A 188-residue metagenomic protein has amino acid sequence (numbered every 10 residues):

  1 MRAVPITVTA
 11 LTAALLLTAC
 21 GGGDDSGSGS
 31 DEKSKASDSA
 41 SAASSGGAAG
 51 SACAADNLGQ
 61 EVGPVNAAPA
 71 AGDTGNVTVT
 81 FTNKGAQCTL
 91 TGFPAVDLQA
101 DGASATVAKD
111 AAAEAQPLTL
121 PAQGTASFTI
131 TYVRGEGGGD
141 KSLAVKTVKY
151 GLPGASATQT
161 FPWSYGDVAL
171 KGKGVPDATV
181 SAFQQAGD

Functional and structural regions predicted by a protein language model:
A3-V62, G174-D188: N-terminal low-complexity, Pro/Thr-rich disordered segments that flank secretion/membrane-targeting signals
A48-A54, R134, D140-D188: Extracellularly exposed regions in secreted/surface proteins, prominently low-complexity, repeat-rich
A55, K84-Q87, T119-T125, L152-Q159: A short, structured loop/turn motif at beta-sheet edges
P64-T74, T119-P121: Short, solvent-exposed beta-strand/turn "edge" segments of beta-rich domains on protein surfaces
T74-N76, T91-F93, A113-A115, T125 (+1 more regions): Extracytoplasmic
G75-N83: Short, well-ordered beta-strand segments enriched in hydrophobic/aromatic residues
K84-A105: Short acidic, flexible loop segments centered on an aromatic residue
A103, K109-G135: Intrinsically disordered, low-complexity Pro/Gly/Ser/Thr-rich segments with frequent PxxP/GP/PP motifs and embedded
